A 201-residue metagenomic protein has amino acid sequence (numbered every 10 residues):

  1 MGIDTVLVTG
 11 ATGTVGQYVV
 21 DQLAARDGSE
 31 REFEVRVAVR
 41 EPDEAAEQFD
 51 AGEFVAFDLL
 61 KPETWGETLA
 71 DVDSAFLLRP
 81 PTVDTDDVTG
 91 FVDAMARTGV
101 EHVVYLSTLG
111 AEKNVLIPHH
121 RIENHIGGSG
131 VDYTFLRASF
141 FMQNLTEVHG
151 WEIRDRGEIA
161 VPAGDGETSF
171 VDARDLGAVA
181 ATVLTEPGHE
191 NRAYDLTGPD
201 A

Functional and structural regions predicted by a protein language model:
G2-E44, L60-P62, A70, P80-T89 (+2 more regions): Oxidoreductase cofactor-interface core, primarily capturing Rossmann-like NAD(P)-dependent enzymes
D43-A51, E67: Short loop/helix-cap segments at secondary-structure boundaries that form the rim of catalytic
G52-E53, Y133: Short, conserved active-site loop motifs that form the nucleotide-linked donor/cofactor pocket
E53-D73: Conserved Rossmann-fold cofactor-binding substructure of NAD(P)-dependent oxidoreductases
A75, V103: Receiver (REC) domain switch-region micro-motif
